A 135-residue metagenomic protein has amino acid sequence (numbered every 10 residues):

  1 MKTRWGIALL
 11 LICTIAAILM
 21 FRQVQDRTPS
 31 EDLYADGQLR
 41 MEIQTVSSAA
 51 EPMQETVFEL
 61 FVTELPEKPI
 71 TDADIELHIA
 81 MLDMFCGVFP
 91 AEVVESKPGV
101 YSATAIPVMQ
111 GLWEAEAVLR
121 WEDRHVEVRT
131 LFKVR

Functional and structural regions predicted by a protein language model:
T3-I7, L11, A17-W121, H125-R135: Contiguous segments within soluble domain cores/interaction surfaces
